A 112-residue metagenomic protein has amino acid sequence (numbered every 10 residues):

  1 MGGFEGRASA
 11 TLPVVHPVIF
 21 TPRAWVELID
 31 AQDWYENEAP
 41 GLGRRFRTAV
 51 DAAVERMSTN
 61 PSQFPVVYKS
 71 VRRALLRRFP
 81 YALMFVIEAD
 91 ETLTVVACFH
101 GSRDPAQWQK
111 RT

Functional and structural regions predicted by a protein language model:
M1-R47: Arg/Lys-rich, positively charged N-terminal/basic patches that mediate binding to nucleic acids
M1-V15, V86-T112: Enriched for short, Lys/Arg-rich terminal
G2, R44, P65-V67, A106-Q107: Short, hydrophobic secondary-structure boundary micro-motifs
N37-A39, P61-K69, S102-P105: Short, charge-rich, low-complexity interaction segments located in flexible loops at or near secondary-structure
V54-S58: Short proline/glycine- and basic residue-enriched helix-capping loop/turn segments at helix->loop/beta transitions
T59-L93: Basic/aromatic recognition patch in beta-strand/loop cores that engages polyanionic ligands
